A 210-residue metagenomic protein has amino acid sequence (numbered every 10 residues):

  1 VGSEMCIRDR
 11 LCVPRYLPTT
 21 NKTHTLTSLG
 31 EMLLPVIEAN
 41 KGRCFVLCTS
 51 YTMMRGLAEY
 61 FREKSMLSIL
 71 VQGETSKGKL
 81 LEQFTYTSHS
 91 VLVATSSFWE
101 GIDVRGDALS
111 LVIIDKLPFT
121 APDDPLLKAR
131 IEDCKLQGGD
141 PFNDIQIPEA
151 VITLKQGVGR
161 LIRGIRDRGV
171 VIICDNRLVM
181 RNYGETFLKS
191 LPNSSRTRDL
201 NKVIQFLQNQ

Functional and structural regions predicted by a protein language model:
S3-E4, R8-Q210: ASCE RecA-like P-loop NTPase motor cores that couple ATP hydrolysis to mechanical translocation on nucleic acids
